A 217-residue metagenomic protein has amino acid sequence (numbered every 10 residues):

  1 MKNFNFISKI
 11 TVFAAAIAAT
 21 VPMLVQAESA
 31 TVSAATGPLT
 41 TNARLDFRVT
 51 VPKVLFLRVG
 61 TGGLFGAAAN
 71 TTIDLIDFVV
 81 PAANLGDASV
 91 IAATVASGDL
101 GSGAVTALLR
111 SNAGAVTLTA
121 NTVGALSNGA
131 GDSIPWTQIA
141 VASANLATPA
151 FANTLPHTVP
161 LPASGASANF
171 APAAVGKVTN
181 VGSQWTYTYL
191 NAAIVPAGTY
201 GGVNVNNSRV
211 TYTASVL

Functional and structural regions predicted by a protein language model:
M1-N3, Q26-A27: ...the same signal can extend to comparable exposed beta-sheet modules with similar sequence chemistry even outside
K2-V12: Bacterial N-terminal signal peptides that target proteins for export
N3, T20-P22, S111: Generic secretory/membrane-interface signal
A14-A18, F56: A composition-driven signal for long, intrinsically disordered, charge-rich low-complexity tracts
A15-A16, L155, G165: Residue-level detector of alpha-helical transmembrane segments in integral membrane proteins
I17-A27: C-terminal segment of classical bacterial N-terminal signal peptides
Q26-F151, V159-P162, S167-L217: N-terminal small/polar-rich segments of proteins
